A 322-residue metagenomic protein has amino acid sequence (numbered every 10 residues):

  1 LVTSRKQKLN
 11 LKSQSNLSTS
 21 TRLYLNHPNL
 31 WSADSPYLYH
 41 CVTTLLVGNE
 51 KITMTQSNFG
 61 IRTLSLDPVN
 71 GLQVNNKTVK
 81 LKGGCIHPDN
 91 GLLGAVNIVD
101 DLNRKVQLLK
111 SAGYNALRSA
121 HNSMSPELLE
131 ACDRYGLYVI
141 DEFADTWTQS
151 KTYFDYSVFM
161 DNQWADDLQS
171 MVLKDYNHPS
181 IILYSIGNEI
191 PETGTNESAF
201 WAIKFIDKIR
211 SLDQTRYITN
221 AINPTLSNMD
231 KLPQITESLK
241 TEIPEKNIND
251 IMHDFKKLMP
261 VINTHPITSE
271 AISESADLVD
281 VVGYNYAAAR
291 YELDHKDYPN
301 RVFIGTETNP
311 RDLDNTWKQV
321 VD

Functional and structural regions predicted by a protein language model:
L1-A131, Y135-V139, D167, I182-L183 (+3 more regions): Secreted/periplasmic carbohydrate-active enzymes, especially glycoside hydrolases
Q107, A116-D322: Substrate-binding/catalytic cleft of secreted carbohydrate-active enzymes, primarily glycoside hydrolases
